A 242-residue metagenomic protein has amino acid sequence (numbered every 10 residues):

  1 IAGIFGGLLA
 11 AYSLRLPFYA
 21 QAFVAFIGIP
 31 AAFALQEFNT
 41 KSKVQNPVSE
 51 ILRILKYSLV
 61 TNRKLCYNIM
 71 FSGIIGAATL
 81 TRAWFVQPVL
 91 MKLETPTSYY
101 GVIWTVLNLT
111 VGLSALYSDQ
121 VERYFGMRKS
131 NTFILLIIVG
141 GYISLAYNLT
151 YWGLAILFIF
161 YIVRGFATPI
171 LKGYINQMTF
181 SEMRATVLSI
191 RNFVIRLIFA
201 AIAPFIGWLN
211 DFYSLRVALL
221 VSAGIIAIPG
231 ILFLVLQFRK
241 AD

Functional and structural regions predicted by a protein language model:
I1-Q21, P88-E94, Q120, A200-L219: Transmembrane alpha-helix termini and helix-breaking/packing motifs in multi-pass membrane transporters
Q21-P47, V235-D242: Helix-loop junctions on the cytosolic side of multi-pass membrane transporters, especially the intracellular loop
A22, K129-S144, A223: Structural signature of the two symmetry-related core transmembrane helices
Q36-M70: Juxtamembrane intracellular "pre-TM" segments in multi-pass secondary transporters
R63-L107: Helix-loop boundary and gating motifs at the non-cytosolic
T97-S98, S181-R191: Loop-to-transmembrane helix entry/capping segments in MFS-fold secondary transporters and related SLC/MFSD carriers
L113-M127, N210-D211: Helix-to-loop junctions at the C-terminal end of transmembrane segments in multipass secondary transporters
S144-L157: Helix-loop junctions at membrane interfaces in 12-TM secondary transporters
